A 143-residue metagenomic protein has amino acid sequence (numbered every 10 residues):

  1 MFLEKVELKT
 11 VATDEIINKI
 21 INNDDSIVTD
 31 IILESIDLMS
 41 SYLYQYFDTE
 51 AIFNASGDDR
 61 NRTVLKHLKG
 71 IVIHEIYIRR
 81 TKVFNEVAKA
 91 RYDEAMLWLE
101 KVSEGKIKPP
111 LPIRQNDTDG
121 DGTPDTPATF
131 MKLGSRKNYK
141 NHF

Functional and structural regions predicted by a protein language model:
M1-V64, D121-F143: Conserved short "hinge" loops at termini or chain/domain junctions
D30, H67, A90: Short, well-structured alpha-helical interface segments that form or flank functional binding sites
V64-I76: Solvent-exposed aromatic/hydrophobic patches embedded in short alpha-helical segments
H74-F143: Short loop/turn elements at secondary-structure junctions
